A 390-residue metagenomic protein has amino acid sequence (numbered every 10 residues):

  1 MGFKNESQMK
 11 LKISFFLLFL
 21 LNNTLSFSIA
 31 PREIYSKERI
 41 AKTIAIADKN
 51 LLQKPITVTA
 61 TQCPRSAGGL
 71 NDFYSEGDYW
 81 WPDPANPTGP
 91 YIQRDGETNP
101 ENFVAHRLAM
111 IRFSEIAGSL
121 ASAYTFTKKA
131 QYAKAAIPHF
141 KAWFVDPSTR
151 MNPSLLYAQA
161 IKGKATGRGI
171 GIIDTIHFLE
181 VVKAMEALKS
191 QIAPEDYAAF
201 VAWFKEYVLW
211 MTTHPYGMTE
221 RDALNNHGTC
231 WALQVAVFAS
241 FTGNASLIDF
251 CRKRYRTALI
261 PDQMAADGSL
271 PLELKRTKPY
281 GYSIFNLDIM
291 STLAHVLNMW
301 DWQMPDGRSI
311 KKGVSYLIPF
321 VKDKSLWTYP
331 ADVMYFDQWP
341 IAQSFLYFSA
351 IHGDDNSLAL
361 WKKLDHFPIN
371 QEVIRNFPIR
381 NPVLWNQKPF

Functional and structural regions predicted by a protein language model:
M1-I29: Bacterial Sec-dependent N-terminal signal peptides
F27-M218, R256, V296, Q303-F390: Extracellular glycan-targeting catalytic surfaces
F103-V104, P194, T212-A223, A265-P279: Active-site-adjacent structural elements in folded domains
I116-F126, A232-F241, M290-S291: Alpha-helical scaffold elements that line and support the substrate/ligand-binding pocket of soluble hydrolases
G171-D174, G228-T229, S283-N286: An alpha-helical repeat/solenoid feature that recognizes helix-turn-helix modules
K205-A239, A245: Loop-centered beta-sheet repeat module
V237-T328: Long, repeat-rich segments with strong aromatic
